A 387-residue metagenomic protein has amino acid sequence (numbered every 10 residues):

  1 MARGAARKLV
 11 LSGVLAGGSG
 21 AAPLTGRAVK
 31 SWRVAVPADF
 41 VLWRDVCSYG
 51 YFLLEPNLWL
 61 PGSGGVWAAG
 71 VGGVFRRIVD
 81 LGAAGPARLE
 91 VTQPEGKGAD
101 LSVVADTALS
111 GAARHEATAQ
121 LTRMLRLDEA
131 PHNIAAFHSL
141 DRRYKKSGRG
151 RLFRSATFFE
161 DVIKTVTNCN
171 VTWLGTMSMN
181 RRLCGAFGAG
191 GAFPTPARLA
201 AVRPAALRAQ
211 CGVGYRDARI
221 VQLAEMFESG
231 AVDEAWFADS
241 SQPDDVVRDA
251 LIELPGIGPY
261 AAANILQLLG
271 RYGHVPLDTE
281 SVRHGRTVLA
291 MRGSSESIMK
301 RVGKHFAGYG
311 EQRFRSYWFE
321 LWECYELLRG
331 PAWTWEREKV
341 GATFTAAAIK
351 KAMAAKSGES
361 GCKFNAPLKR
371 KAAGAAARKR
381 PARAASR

Functional and structural regions predicted by a protein language model:
A2-R387: HhH-family (HhH-GPD) DNA N-glycosylase catalytic core used in base-excision repair
